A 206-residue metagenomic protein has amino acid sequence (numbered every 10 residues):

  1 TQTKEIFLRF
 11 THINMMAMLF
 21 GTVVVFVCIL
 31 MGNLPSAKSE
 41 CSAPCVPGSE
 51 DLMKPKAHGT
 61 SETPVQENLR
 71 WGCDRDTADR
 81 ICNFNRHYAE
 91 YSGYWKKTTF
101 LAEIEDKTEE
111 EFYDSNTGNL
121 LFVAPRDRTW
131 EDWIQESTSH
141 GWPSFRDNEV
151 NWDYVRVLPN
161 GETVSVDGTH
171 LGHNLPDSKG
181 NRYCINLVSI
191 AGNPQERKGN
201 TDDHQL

Functional and structural regions predicted by a protein language model:
T1-N14: N-terminal amphipathic/basic-hydrophobic helices that include classical n-h-c signal peptides and signal-anchor
T3-E5, L19, S39: Short stretches within intrinsically disordered, low-complexity N-terminal or propeptide regions
M15-M16, A37: Plant-biased detector of terminal regions, especially N-terminal secretory signal peptides and adjacent cleavage-site
M18-M31: Cleavable N-terminal signal peptides of Sec/SRP-targeted secreted and luminal proteins
M31-L206: Flexible coil/turn and secondary-structure edge motifs
